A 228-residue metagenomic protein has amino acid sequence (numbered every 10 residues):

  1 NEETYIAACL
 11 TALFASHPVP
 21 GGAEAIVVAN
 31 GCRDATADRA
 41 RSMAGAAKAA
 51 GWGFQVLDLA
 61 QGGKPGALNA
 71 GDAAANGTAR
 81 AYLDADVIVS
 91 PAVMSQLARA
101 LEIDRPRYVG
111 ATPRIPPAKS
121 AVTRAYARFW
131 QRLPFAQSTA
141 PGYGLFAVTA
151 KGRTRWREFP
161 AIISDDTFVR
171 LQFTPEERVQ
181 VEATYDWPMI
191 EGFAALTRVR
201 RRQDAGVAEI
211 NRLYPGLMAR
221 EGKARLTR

Functional and structural regions predicted by a protein language model:
T4-A7, D34-M43, A92: Acidic helix N-cap motif at the loop->helix transition within catalytic regions of sugar-transfer enzymes
T11-G22: Short, acidic, metal-binding catalytic loop of nucleotide-sugar glycosyltransferases
A12, A29-R39, Q61: A conserved acidic beta->alpha catalytic loop
G21-C32, Q55-L57: Short beta-strand/loop segment that forms part of the nucleotide-sugar
D58-A75: Glycine-rich, basic loop-to-helix element that forms the pyrophosphate-binding segment of sugar-nucleotide handling
R80: Short aromatic/hydrophobic "clamp" motif used to bind/position activated sugar donors
P91-V122: Conserved donor NDP-sugar-binding/catalytic core segment of glycosyltransferases
L101, I115-K119, P160-G222: Catalytic donor/gating beta->alpha subdomain of glycosyltransferases that bind UDP-sugars
